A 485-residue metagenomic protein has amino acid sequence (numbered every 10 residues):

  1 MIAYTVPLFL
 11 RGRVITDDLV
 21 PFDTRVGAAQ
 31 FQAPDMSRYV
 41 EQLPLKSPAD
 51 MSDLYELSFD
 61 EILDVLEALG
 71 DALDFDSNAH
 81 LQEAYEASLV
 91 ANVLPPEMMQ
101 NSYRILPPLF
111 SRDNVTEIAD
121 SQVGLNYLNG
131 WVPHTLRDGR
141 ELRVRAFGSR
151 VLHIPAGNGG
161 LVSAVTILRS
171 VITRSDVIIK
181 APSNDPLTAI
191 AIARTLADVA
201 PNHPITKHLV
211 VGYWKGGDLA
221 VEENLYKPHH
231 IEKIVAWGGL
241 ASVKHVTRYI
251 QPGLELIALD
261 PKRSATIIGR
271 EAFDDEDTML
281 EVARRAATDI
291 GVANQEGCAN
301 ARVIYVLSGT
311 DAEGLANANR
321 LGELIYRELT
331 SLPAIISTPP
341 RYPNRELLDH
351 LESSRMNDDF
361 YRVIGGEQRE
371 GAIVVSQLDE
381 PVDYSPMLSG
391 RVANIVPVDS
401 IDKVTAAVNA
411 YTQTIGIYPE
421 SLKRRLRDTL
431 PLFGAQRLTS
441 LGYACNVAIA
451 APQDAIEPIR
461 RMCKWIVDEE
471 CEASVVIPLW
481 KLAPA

Functional and structural regions predicted by a protein language model:
M1-R143: N-terminal Rossmann-like NAD(P)+-binding subdomain of aldehyde/semialdehyde dehydrogenases
V6-F9, L441-N446, D454, A483-P484: Terminal end segments
V115-V199: Conserved small-residue-rich beta-alpha loop and adjacent elements that most often cradle the phosphate/pyrophosphate
T135-L152, K215-L225, V374-S385: Donor nucleotide-activated moiety binding/catalytic core segment of transferases that use nucleotide-activated donors
T173-I178, P204-I205, L225-E232, V408-Q413: Short, surface-exposed connector motifs at secondary-structure boundaries
D176-K180, V235, I257-A258, G416: Short hydrophobic alpha-helical runs that function as membrane-insertion/retention elements
A200-V303, S308-T310, A451-P484: Conserved NAD(P)+-binding/catalytic subdomain of aldehyde/semialdehyde dehydrogenases
V292-Q413, R424-L430, G442-E470, S474: NAD(P)-dependent aldehyde/semialdehyde dehydrogenase
